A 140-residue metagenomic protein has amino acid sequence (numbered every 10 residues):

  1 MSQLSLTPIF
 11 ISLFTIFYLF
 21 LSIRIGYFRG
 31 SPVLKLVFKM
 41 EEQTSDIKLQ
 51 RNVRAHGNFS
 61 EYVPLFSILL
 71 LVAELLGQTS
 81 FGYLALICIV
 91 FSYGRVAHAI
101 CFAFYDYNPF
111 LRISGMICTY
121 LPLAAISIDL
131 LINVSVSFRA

Functional and structural regions predicted by a protein language model:
M1-Y18, V134: Long, highly hydrophobic alpha-helical transmembrane signal-anchor segments
F10-L13, V53-H56, Y83, I87-V90 (+2 more regions): Physicochemical signature of membrane-embedded alpha-helices that form the seven-helix bundle of GPCRs, emphasizing
L13-S31, S92-C101: Transmembrane alpha-helical segments that form the membrane-embedded catalytic/substrate-channel core of multi-pass
I23-R54: Cytosolic, membrane-interface loops and tails of multi-pass inner-membrane proteins
G57-V72, L123: Core segments of transmembrane alpha-helices that mediate helix-helix packing or line hydrophobic substrate/ligand
V72-Y93: Short alpha-helical packing/oligomerization segments
A97-P122: Interfacial loop-to-transmembrane junctions
I128-A140: Juxtamembrane boundary at the C-terminal end of a transmembrane helix
